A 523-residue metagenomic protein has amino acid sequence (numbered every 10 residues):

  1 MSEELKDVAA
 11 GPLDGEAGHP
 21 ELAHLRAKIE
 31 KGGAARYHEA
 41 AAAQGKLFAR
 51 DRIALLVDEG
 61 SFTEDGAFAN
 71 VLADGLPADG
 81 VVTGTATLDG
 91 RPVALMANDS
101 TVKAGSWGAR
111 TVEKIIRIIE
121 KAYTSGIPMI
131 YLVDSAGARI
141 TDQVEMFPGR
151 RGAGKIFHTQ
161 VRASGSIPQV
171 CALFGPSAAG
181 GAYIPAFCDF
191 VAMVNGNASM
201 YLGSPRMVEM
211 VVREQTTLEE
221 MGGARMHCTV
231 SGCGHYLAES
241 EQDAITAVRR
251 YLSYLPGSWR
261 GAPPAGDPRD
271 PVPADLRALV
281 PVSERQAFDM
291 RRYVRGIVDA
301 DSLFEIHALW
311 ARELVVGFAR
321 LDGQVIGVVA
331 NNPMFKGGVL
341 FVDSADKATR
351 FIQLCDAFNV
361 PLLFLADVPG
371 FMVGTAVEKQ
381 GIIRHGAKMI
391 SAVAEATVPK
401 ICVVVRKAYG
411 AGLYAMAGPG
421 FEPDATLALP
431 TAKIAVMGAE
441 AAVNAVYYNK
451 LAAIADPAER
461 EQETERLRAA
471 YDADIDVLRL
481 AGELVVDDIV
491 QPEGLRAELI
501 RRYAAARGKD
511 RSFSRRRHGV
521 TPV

Functional and structural regions predicted by a protein language model:
M1-V523: Ligand-binding clefts of soluble mixed alpha/beta catalytic domains
